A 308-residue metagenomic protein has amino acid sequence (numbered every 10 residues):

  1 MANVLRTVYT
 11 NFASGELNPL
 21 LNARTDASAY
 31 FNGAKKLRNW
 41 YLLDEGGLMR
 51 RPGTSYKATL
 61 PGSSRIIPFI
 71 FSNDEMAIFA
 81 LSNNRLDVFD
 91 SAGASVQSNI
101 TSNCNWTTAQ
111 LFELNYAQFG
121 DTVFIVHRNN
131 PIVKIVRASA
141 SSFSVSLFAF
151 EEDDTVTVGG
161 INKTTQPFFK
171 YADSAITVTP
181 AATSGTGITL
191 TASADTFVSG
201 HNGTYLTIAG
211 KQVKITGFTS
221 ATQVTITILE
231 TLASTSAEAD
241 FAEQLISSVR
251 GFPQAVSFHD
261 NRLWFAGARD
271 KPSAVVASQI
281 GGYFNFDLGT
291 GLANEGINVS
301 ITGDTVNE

Functional and structural regions predicted by a protein language model:
M1-V96, K134, A138-G187, I228 (+1 more regions): N-terminal beta-propeller domains
I67, D74, G93-Y116: Blade-loop segments of beta-propeller domains
L81, C104-V133, L263: Elongated alpha-helical scaffolds
F112, G203, V213, G251-Q254 (+1 more regions): Generic recognition of flexible, low-complexity loop/linker segments
N130-A138, A194-Q223: Ser/Thr/Gly-rich low-complexity blocks that favor extended beta-strand/coil architectures
G187-A192, S220-T231: A generic structural motif
T196-G210, A233-S248: Extended Gly/Ser/Thr-rich low-complexity repeat segments, especially those forming or decorating extracellular
